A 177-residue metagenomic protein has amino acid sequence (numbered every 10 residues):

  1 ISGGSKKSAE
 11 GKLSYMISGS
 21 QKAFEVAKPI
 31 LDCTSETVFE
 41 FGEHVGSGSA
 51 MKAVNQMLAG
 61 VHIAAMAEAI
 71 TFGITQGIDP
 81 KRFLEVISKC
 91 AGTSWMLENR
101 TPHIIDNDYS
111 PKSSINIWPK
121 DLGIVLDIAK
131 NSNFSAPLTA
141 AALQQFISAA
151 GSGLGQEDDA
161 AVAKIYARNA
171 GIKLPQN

Functional and structural regions predicted by a protein language model:
I1-Q56, G60: Rossmann-fold dinucleotide-binding core
E10-L13, C33-T37, M51-Q76, K81 (+3 more regions): N-terminal glycine-rich phosphate-binding loop for ADP-containing cofactors
K22-A23, A65, D79, T93: Short phosphate-engaging motifs
D32, S88-K89, L143-I147, A167: Short amphipathic alpha-helical surface patches that mediate protein-protein
E43, G151-N177: NAD(P)-dependent dehydrogenase/reductase Rossmann-like domain
V45, S49, T93-A160: Interdomain hinge/lid region at the active-site interface of Rossmann-like NAD(P)-dependent oxidoreductases
I78-C90: Small-residue-rich helix-loop
